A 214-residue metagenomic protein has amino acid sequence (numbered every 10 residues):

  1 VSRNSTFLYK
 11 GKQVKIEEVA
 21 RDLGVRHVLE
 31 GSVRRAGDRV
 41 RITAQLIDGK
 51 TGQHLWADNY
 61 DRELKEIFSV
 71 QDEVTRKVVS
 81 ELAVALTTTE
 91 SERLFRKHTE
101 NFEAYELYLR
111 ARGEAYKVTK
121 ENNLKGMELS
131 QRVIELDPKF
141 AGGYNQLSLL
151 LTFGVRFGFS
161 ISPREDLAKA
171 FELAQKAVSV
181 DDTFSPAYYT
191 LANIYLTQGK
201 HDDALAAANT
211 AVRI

Functional and structural regions predicted by a protein language model:
V1-I214: Acidic, proline/glycine-rich low-complexity intrinsically disordered segments
